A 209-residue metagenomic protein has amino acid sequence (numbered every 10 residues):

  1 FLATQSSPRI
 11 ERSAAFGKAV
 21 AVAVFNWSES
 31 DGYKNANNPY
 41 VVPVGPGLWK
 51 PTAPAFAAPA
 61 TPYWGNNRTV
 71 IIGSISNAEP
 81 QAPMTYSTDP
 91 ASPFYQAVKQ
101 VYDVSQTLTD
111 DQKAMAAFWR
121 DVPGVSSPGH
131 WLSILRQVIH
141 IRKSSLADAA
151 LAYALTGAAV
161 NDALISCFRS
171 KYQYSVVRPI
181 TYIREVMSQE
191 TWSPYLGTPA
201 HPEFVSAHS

Functional and structural regions predicted by a protein language model:
F1-S209: Acidic/polar surface patches and capping/hinge elements
